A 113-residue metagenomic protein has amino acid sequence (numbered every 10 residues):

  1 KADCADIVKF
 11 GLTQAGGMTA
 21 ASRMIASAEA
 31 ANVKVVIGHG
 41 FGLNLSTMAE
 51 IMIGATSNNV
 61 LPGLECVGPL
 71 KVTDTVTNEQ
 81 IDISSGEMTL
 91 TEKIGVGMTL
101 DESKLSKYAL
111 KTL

Functional and structural regions predicted by a protein language model:
K1-E87: Shared catalytic-loop signature of beta/alpha-barrel
D74-L113: C-terminal extensions of enzymes
